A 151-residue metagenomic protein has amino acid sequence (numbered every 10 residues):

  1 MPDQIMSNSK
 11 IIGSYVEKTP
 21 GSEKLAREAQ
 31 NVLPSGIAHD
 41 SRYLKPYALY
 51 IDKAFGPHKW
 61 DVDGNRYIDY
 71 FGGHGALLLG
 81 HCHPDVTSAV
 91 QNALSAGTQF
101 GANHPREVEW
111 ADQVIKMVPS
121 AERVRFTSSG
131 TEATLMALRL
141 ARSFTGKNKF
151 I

Functional and structural regions predicted by a protein language model:
I5-K53: Active-site-adjacent loop/helix segments that line or gate small-molecule/cofactor pockets in enzymes
P20-E28, H58-N65, K116: Short, hydrophobic/aliphatic alpha-helical segments
Q30-N31, I37, W60-V62, D85-V86: Short, flexible segments with low predicted structural confidence
A48-D69: Active-site and channel-lining beta-strand-loop segments that bind or position nucleotide-derived/phosphorylated
R66-I151: Glycine-rich loop-to-alpha-helix module at the N-terminal edge of alpha/beta enzyme cores
